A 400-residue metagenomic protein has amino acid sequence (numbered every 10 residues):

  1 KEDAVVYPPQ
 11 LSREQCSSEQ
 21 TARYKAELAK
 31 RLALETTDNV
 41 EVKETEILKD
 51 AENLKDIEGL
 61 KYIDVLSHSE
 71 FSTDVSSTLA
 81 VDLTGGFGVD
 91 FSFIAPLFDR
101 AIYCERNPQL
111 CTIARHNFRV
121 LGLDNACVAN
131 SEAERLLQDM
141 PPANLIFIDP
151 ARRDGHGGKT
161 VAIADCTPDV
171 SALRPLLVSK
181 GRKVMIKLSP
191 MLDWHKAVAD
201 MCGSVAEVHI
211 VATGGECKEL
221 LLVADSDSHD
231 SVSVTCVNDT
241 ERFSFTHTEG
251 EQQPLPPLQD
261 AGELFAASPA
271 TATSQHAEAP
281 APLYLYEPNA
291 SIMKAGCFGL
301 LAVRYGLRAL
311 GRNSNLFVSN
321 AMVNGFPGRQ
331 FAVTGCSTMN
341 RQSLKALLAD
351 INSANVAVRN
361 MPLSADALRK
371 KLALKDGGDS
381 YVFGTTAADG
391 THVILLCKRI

Functional and structural regions predicted by a protein language model:
K1-I400: SAM-dependent transferase fold signal centered on methyltransferase-like domains, encompassing both Class I
